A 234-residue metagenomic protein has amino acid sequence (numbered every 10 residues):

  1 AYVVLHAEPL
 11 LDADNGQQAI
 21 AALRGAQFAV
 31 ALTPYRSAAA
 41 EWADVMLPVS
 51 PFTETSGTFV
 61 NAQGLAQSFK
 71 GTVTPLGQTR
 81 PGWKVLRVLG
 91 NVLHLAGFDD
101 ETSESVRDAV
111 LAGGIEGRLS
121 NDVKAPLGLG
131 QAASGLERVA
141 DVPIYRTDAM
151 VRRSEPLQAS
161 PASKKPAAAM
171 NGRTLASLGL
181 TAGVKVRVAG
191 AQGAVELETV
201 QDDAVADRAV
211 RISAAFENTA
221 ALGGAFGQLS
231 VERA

Functional and structural regions predicted by a protein language model:
A1-Q78, K84-A96, E104-A234: A cross-kingdom feature strongest in bacterial/archaeal respiratory oxidoreductases
